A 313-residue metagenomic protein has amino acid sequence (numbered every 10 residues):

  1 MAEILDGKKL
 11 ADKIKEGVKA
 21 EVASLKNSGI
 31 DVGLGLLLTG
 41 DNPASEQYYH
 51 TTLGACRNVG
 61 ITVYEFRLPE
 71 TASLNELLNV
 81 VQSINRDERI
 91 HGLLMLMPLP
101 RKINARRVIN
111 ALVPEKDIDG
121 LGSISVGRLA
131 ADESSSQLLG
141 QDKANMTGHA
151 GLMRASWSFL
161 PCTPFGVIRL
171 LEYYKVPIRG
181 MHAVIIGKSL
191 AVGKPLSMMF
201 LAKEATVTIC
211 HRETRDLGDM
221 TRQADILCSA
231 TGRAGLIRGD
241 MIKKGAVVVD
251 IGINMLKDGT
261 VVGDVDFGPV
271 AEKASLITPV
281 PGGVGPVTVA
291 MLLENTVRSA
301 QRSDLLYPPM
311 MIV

Functional and structural regions predicted by a protein language model:
M1-I30: Positively charged, low-complexity intrinsically disordered leader regions
D31-G40: Short beta-strand segments enriched in small/hydrophobic residues
L38, L94-P98, D250, L292: Short beta-strand segments
T39-G54, E133, Q137-V247, T260-A271: Glycine-rich phosphate/diphosphate-binding loop of Rossmann-like nucleotide-binding domains
G60-T62, F66-L160: Phosphate/diphosphate ligand-binding glycine-rich loop within oxidoreductases
P98, T231-R233, G252-I253: Short glycine-/small-residue-rich Rossmann-like dinucleotide-binding loops
R101-K102, G235-I237, L256-K257: Short glycine-rich, flexible loops that bind phosphorylated cofactors or substrates
R106-D117, V126-D142, G252-L306: Rossmann-fold NAD(P)-binding glycine/threonine-rich loop
